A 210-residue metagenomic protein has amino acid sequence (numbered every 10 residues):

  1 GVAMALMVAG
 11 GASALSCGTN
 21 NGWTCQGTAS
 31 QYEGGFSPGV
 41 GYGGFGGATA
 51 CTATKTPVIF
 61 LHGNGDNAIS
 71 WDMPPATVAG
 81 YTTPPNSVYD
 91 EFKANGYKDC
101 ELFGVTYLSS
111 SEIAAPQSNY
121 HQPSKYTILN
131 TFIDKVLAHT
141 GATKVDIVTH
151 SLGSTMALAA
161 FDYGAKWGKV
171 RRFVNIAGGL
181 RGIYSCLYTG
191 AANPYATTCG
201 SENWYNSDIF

Functional and structural regions predicted by a protein language model:
M4-T82, N86: Flexible, membrane-associating and regulatory peripheral segments of lipid-active enzymes
Y42-G46, P85-K93, L129-F132, D162: Alpha-helical scaffolding within the catalytic cores of extracellular/periplasmic polymer-degrading hydrolases
A50-C51, A94-Y97, L137, A165-K166: Structural motif
I59, F103-V105, V174: Hydrophobic/aromatic beta-strand patches that form the interior of the parallel beta-sheet core in alpha/beta enzyme
H62, E112-A114, S118-F210: Serine-dependent carboxylesterase/thioesterase catalytic core of lipase-like alpha/beta-hydrolase/SGNH enzymes
N86-S111: Conserved alpha/beta-hydrolase
